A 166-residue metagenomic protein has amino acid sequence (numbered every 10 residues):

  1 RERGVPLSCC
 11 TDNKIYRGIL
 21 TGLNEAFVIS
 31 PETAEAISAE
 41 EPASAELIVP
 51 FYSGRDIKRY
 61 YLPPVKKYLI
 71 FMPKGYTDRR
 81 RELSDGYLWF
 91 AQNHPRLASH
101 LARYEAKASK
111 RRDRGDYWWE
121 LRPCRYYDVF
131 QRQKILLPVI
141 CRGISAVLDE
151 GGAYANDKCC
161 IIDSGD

Functional and structural regions predicted by a protein language model:
R1-D166: Polybasic, glycine- and aromatic-enriched phosphate-binding surface used to engage nucleic acids
